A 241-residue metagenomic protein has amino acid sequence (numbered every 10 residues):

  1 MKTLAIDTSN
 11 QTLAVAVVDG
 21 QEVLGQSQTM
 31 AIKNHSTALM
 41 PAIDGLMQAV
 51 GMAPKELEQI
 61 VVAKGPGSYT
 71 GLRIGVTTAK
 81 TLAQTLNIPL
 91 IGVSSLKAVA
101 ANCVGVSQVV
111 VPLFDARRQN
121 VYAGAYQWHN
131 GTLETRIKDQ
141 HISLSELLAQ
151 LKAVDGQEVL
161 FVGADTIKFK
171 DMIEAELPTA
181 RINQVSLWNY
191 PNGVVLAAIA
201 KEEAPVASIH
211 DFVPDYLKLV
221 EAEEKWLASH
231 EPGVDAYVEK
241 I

Functional and structural regions predicted by a protein language model:
M1-K64: N-terminal beta-alpha supersecondary unit
T3-A5, V61, G71, V110-L113: Short glycine-aspartate micro-motif
I6-T29, Q150, Q184-S186, E202 (+3 more regions): Patatin-like phospholipase
L13-V18, V121-A125, D215: Short beta-strand scaffold segments in enzyme catalytic cores
E22, P89-Y190, E221, G233 (+1 more regions): Surface "functional belts" at beta-alpha junctions
V61-S95: DPxDG-like acidic metal-binding loop motif
Q184-I241: Acyltransferase
